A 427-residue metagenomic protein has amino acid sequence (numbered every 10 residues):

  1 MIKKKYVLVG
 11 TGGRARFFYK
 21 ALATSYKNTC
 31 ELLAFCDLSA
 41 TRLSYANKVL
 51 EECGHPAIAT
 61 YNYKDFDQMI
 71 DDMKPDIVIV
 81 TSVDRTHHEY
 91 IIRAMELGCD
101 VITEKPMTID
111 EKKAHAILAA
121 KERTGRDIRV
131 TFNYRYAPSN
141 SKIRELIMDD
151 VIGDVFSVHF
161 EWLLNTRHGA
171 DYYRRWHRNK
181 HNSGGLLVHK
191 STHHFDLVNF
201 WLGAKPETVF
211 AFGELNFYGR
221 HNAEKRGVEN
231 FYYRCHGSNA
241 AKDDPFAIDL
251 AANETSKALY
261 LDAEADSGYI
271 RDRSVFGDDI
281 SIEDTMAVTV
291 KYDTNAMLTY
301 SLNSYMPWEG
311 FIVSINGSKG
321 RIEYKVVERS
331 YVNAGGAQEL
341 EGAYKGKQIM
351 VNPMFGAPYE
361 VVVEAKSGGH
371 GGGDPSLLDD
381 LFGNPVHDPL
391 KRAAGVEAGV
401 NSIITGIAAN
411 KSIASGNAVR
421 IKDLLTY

Functional and structural regions predicted by a protein language model:
M1-G54, L381: N-terminal Rossmann-like dinucleotide-binding module
K4, R126, F156: Nucleotide donor/acceptor-binding cores
K5-V7, E31-C36, H55-M73, V78 (+1 more regions): Internal alpha/beta domain cores that form substrate/cofactor-binding pockets in large enzymes and binding proteins
L8, F17, I282-Y427: C-terminal helical cap and adjacent loop that interface with cofactors, partners, or active-site loops
G12-A15, Y134-R273, L381, G416: Predominantly a Rossmann-like dinucleotide-binding segment in NAD(P)-dependent oxidoreductases
G13, Y61, D84, H88 (+10 more regions): Catalytic cores of eukaryotic secretory-pathway lumenal/extracellular enzymes that build and remodel glycoconjugates
Y61, I102, D127-R129, H159 (+1 more regions): Structural detector of well-ordered beta-strand residues that form the stable sheet scaffold of enzyme domains
D72, D76-I77, V83-D84, H88-R135 (+1 more regions): Beta-strand-loop-alpha-helix segment that lines the small-molecule cofactor/substrate pocket of alpha/beta enzymes
